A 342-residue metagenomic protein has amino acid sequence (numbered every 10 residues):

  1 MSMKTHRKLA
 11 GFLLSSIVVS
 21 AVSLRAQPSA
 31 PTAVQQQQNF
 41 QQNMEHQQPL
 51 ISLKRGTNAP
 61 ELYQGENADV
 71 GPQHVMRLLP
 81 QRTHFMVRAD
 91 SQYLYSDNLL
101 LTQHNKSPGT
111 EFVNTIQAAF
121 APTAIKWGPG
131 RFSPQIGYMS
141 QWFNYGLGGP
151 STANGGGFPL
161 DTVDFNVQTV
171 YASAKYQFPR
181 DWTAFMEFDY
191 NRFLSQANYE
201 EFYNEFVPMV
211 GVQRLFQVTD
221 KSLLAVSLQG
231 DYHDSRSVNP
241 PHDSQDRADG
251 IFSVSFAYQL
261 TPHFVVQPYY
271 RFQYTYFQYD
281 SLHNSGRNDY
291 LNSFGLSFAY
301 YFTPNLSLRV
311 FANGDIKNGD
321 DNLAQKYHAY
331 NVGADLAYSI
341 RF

Functional and structural regions predicted by a protein language model:
L24-R88: N-terminal periplasmic/intermembrane-space "pro-region" immediately following the signal or transit peptide
P60-Y63, N105-V113, P159-N166, Y199-F206 (+3 more regions): Replace "Gram-negative outer membrane beta-barrel proteins" with "bacterial and organellar outer membrane beta-barrel
L79, P122-G128, Y176-W182, R214-D220 (+3 more regions): Outer-membrane beta-barrel strand-turn architecture
F85, F112-A119, N166-A172, F206-V210 (+3 more regions): Hydrophobic, lipid-facing positions within transmembrane beta-strands of outer-membrane proteins
F85-A89, F132-I136, A184-M186, P208 (+6 more regions): Transmembrane beta-strands of outer-membrane beta-barrel proteins
S91-D97, P122, Y138-G146, F188-Q196 (+7 more regions): Transmembrane beta-strands of outer-membrane beta-barrel pores
Q92-A118, G148, G156-L160: Surface-exposed strand-loop-strand hairpins of Gram-negative outer-membrane beta-barrel proteins
Y300-Y301, S307, F311, K326-F342: Outer-membrane beta-barrel "beta-signal"
